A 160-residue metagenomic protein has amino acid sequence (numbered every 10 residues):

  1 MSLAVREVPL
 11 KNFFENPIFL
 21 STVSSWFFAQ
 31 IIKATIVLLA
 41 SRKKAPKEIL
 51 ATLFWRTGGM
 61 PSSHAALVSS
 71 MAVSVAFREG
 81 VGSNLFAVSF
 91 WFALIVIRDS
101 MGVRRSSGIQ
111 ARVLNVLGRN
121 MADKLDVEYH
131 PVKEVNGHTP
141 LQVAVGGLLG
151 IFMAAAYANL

Functional and structural regions predicted by a protein language model:
M1-A4, L20, S24-W26, L148: The first (N-terminal) embedded transmembrane alpha-helix
M1-F14: Short, strongly hydrophobic alpha-helical membrane anchors
F14-V37: N-terminal signal-anchor transmembrane alpha helix
F27, E48-L160: Membrane-embedded catalytic cores of phosphoryl/pyrophosphoryl-handling enzymes
I31-L50: Membrane-interface helix-loop junction between the first two transmembrane segments
